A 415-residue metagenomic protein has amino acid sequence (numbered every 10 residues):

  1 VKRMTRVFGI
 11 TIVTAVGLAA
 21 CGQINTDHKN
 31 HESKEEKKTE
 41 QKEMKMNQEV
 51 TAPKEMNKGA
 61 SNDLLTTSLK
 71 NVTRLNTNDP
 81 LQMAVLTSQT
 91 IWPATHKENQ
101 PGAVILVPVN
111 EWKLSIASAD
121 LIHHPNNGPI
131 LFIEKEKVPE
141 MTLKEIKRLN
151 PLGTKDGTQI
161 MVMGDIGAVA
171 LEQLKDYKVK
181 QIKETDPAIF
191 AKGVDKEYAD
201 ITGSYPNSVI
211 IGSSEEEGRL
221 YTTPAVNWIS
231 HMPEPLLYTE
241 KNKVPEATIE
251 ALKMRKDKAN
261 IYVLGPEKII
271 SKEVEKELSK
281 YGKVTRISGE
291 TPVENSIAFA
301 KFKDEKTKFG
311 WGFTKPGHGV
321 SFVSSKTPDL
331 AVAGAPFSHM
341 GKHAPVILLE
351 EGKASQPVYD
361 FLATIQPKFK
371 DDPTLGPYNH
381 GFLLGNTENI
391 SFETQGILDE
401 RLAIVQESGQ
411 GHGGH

Functional and structural regions predicted by a protein language model:
V1-G9: Bacterial Sec-dependent N-terminal signal peptides
T11-A15: Alpha-helical transmembrane segments
G17-A20: C-terminal motif of bacterial Sec signal peptides marking the signal peptidase cleavage site
Q23-H415: Extracellular glycan-binding segments that recognize GlcNAc-based cell-wall polysaccharides
